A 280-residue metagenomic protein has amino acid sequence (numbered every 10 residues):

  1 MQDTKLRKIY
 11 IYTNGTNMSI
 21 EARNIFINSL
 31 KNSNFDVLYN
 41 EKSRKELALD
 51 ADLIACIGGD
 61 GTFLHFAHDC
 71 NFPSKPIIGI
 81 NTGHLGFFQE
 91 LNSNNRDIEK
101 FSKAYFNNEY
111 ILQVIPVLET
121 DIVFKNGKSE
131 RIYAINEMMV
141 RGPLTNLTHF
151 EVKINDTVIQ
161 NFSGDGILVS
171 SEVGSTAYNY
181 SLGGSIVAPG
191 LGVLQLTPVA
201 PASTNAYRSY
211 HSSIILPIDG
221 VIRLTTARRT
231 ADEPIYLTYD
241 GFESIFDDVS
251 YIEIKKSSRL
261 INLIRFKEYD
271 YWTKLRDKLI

Functional and structural regions predicted by a protein language model:
Q2-A48, L85-I167, V173-I280: Catalytic phosphate-donor-binding core of small-molecule kinases
K31, A67-H68: N-terminal cationic-hydrophobic initiation segments that often serve targeting/anchoring roles
D52-L53: Structural motif
C56, V169: Redox-cofactor binding/interface segments in oxidoreductases and associated redox assembly factors
I57, I78-I80: Generic beta-sheet signal
I57-G58, D69: Conserved beta-strand-loop-alpha-helix hinge of the TIR/SEFIR fold
T62-F66: Conserved phosphate/oxyanion-binding catalytic-loop motifs
F72-K75: A short helix->loop->beta-strand "cap" motif at the edges of active sites that frequently abuts
